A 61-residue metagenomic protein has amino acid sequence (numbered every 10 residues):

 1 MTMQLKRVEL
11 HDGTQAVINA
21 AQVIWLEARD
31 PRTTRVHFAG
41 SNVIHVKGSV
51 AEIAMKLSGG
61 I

Functional and structural regions predicted by a protein language model:
T2-I61: Acidic, Ser/Thr- and proline-rich intrinsically disordered linker/docking segments of eukaryotic scaffolds
